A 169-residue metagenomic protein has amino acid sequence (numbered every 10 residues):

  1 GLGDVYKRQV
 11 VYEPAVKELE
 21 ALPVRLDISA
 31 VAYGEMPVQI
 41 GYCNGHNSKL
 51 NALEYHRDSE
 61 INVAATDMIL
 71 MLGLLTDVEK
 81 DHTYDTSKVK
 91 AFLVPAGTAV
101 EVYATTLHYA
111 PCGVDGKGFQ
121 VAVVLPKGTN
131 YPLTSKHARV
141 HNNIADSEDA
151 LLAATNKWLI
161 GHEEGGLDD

Functional and structural regions predicted by a protein language model:
L2-Y6: Short, small-residue-biased leader/transition segments that mark boundaries at the very start of proteins
E13-T86: Extracellular-facing segments of soluble proteins and assemblies that are Gly/Ser/Thr-biased and enriched in aromatics
I61, I69, A99, Q120-A122: Structural motif
A64, L72, A104, V123-V124: Hydrophobic side chains in beta-strands
G73-L75, D81-Y84, A104-T106, A110-D115 (+1 more regions): A short secondary-structure junction signal
K88-K90: Short, conserved secondary-structure segments in the cores of folded domains
V94-H108, C112-G113, L125-P126: Conserved metal-binding segment of the jelly-roll/cupin
G113-D169: Accessory, usually C-terminal, subdomains that scaffold auxiliary metal cofactors
